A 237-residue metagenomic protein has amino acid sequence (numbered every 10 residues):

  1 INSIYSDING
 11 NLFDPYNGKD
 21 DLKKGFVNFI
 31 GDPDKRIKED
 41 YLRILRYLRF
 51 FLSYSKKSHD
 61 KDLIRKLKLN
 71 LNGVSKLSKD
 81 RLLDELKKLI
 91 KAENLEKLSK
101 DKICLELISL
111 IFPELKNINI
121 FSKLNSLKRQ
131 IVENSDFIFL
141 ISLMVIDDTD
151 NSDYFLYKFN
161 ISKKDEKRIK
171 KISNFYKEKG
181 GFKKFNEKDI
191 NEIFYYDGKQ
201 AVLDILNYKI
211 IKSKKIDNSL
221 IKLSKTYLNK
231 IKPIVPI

Functional and structural regions predicted by a protein language model:
I1-Y157: Glycine- and charge-enriched loop/helix tracts that form the active or gating conduit in phosphate/cation-handling
L105, I111-I237: C-terminal subdomains that position terminal phosphate/3'-OH groups for nucleotidyl transfer/ligation, primarily on
